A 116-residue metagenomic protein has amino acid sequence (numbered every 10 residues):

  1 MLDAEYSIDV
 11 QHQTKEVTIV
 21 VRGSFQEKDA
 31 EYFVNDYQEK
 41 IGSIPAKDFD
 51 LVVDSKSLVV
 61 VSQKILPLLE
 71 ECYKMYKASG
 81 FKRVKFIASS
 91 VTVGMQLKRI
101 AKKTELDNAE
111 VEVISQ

Functional and structural regions predicted by a protein language model:
L2-Q116: Amphipathic, Lys/Arg-enriched alpha-helical "gate/interface" segment within cytosolic domains that mediates
